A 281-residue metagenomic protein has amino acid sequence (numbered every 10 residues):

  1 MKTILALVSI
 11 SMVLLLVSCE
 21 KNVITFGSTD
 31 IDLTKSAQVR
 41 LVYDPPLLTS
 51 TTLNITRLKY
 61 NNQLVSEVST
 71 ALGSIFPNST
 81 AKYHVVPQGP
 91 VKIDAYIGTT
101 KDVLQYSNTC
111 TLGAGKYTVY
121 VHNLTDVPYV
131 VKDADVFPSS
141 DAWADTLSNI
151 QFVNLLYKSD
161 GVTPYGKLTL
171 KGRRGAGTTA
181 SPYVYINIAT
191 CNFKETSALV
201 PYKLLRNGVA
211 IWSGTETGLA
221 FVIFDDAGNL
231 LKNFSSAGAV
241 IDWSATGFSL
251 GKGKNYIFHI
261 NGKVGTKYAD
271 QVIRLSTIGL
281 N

Functional and structural regions predicted by a protein language model:
M1-L7: Positively charged n-region of N-terminal signal peptides that target proteins for export
V8-P45, R274-N281: Bacterial Sec-dependent N-terminal signal peptides
T25-Q88, H122, V153-K171: The feature marks the first
S36-L48, K132-G218, Y268: Surface-exposed interaction/gating patches
L53-L104, T169-G238: Tryptophan-paired
L72-A144: Short, low-hydrophobicity acidic/polar segments
T99-Y129, A227-Y268: Structured interaction patches on ligand/partner-binding surfaces of diverse proteins
V121-D160, L250-N281: Compositionally biased low-complexity segments at domain edges in trafficked proteins and select soluble regulators
